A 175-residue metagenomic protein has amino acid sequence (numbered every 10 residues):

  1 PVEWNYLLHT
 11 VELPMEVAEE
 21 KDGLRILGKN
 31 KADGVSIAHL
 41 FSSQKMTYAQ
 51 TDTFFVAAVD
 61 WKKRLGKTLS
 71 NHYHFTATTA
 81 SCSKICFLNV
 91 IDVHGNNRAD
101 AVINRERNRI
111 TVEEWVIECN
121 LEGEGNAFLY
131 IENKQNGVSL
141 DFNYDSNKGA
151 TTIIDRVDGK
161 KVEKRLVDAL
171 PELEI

Functional and structural regions predicted by a protein language model:
P1-I175: CBM-like, beta-strand-rich accessory domains located in the C-terminal region of large, secreted polysaccharide-active
